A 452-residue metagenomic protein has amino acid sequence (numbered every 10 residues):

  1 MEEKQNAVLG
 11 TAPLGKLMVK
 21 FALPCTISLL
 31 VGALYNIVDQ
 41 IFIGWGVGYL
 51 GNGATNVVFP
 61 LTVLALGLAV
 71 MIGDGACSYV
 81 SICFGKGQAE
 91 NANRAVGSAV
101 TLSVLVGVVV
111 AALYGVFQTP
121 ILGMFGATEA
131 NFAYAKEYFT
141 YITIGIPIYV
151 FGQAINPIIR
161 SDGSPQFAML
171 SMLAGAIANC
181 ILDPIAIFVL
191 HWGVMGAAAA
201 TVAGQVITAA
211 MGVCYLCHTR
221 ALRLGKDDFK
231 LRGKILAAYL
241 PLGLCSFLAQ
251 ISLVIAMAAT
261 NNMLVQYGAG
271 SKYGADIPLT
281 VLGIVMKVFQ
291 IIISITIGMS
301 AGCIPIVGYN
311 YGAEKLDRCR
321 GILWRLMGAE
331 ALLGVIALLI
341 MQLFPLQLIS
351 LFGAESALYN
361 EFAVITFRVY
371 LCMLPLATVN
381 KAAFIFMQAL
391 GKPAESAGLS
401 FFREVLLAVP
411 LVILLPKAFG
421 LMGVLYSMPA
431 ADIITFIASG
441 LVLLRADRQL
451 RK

Functional and structural regions predicted by a protein language model:
M1-A22, V80-P147, V189-L244, V307-M373 (+1 more regions): Short alpha-helical transmembrane segments in multi-pass integral membrane proteins
L9-G46, P60-G75, Y79, V104-A111 (+4 more regions): N-terminal transmembrane alpha-helices
K20-D39, Y141, G152, G175 (+3 more regions): Transmembrane helical elements of multi-pass membrane transporters/channels
L34-N52, L122-E129, I185-W192, V254-I284 (+4 more regions): Helix-terminus/linker motif at the lipid-water interface of multi-pass membrane proteins
V47-P60, A135, F139, A198 (+2 more regions): Small-residue hotspots at the loop-to-helix junctions and early N-terminal turns of transmembrane alpha-helices
N52-A112, Y149-A168, L279-P345, T378-L399: Small-residue-rich hydrophobic transmembrane alpha-helices
L64, N179-D183, A209-V213, I291 (+3 more regions): Hydrophobic transmembrane alpha-helices of multi-pass small-molecule transporters
G73, I142-R160, A168-N179, A197-A210 (+4 more regions): Short runs within selected transmembrane alpha-helices of multi-pass transporters and secretion channels
